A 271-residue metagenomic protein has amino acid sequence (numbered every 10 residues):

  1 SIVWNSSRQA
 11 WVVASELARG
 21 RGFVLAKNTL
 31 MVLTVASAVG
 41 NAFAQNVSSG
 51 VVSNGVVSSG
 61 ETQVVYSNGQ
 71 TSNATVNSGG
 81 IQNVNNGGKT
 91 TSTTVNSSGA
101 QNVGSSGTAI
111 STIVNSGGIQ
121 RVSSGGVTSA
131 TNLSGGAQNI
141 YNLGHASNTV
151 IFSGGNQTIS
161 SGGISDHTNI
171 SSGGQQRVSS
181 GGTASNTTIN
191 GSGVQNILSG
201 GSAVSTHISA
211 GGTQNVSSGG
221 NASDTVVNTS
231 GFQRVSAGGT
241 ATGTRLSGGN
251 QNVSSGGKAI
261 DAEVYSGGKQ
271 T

Functional and structural regions predicted by a protein language model:
S1-T34: Bacterial Sec-dependent N-terminal signal peptides
G40-A44: Sec/Tat signal peptide C-region and signal peptidase I cleavage site
Q45-Q70, S78-T271: Extracellular beta-strand-rich, repetitive "passenger/adhesive" scaffolds that bind or process carbohydrates
